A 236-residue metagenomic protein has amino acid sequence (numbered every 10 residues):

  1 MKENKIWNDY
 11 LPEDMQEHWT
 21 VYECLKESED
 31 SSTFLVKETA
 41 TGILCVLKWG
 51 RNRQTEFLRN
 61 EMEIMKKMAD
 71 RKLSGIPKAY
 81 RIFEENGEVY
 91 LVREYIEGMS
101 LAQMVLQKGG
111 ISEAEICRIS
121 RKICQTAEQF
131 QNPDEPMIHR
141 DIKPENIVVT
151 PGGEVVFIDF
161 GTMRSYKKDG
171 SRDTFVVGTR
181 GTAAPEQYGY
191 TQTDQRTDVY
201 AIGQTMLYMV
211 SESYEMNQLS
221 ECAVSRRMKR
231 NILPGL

Functional and structural regions predicted by a protein language model:
E23, D30-R59: ATP-binding glycine-rich loop module of kinase domains
T55-D70: AlphaC helix of the eukaryotic protein kinase fold
R71-R81: Conserved HxN/HPN-centered segment at the entrance to the catalytic loop of eukaryotic protein kinase-like domains
N86-S100: Conserved short submotifs of the Hanks-type protein kinase catalytic core that shape the nucleotide-binding pocket
L101-I111: AlphaC helix of the protein kinase catalytic domain
Q131-V149: Catalytic-loop of the protein kinase fold
R172-E186: Conserved activation segment of eukaryotic-like protein kinases, specifically the C-terminal portion of the activation
